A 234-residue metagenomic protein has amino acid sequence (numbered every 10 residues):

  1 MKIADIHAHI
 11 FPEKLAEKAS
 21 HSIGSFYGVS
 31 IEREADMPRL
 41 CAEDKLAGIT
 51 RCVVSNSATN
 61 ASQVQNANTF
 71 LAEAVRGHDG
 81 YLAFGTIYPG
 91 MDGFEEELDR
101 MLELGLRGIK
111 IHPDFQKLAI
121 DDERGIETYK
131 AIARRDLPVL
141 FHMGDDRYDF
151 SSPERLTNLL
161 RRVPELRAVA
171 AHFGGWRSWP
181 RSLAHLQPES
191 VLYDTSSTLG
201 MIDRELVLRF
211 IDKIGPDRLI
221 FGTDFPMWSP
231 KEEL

Functional and structural regions predicted by a protein language model:
M1-S62: An N-terminally biased module of ancient metal coordination in phosphate/nucleic-acid-related enzymes
K2-F11, K45, D99-L104, T128 (+1 more regions): A generic "structured core" feature
H7, D44, L71, M101 (+5 more regions): Conserved, mostly hydrophobic/aromatic
A8-I10, N56, G85-P89, I111-P113 (+4 more regions): A cross-domain feature marking catalytic cores of carbohydrate-active enzymes and several ubiquitous metabolic/repair
F11-K14, T59-S62, P89-G93, Q116 (+4 more regions): Active-site environment of divalent metal-dependent phosphoester hydrolases
T50-R51, T59-L140, D145-R147, Q187 (+1 more regions): Active-site gating/metal-coordination segments in enzymes
R107-G108, L118-F221: Catalytic pocket-lining loop regions of alpha/beta-barrel enzymes, especially the amidohydrolase/enolase/GH5 lineages
P216-T223, W228-L234: His/Asp/Glu-enriched, well-ordered alpha-helical/loop segment that forms or immediately abuts the divalent-metal
